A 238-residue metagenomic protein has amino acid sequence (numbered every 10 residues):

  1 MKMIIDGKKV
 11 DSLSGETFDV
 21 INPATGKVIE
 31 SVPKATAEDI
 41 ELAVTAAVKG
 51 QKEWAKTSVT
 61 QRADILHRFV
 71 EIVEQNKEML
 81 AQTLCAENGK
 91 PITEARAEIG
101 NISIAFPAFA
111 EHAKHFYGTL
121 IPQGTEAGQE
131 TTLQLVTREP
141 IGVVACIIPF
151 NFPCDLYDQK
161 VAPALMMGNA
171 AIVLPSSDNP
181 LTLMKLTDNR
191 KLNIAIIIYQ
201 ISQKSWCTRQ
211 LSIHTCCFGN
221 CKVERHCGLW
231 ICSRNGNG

Functional and structural regions predicted by a protein language model:
M1-T131: N-terminal Rossmann-like NAD(P)+-binding subdomain of aldehyde/semialdehyde dehydrogenases
G118-G238: Rossmann-like NAD(P) dinucleotide-binding subdomain of oxidoreductase/dehydrogenase enzymes
